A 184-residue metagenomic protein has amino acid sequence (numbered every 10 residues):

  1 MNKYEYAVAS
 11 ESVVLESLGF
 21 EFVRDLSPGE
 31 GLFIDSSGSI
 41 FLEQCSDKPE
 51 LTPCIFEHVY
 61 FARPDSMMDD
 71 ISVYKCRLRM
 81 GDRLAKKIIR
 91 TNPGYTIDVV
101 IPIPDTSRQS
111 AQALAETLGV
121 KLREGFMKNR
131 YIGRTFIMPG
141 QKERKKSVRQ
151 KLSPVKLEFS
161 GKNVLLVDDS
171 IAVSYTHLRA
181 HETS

Functional and structural regions predicted by a protein language model:
M1-S107, A115-R149, P154-V155: N-terminal segments that mediate ammonia production and transfer in glutamine-dependent amidotransferase systems
S107-R108, H177: Generic non-transmembrane alpha-helix signal with a bias for helix starts/N-cap capping motifs
P154-K162, S170: Conserved structured catalytic cores and adjacent interaction surfaces of nucleotide-binding/hydrolyzing enzymes
T176-T183: Conserved small/polar residues in nucleotide/adenosyl-binding loops
